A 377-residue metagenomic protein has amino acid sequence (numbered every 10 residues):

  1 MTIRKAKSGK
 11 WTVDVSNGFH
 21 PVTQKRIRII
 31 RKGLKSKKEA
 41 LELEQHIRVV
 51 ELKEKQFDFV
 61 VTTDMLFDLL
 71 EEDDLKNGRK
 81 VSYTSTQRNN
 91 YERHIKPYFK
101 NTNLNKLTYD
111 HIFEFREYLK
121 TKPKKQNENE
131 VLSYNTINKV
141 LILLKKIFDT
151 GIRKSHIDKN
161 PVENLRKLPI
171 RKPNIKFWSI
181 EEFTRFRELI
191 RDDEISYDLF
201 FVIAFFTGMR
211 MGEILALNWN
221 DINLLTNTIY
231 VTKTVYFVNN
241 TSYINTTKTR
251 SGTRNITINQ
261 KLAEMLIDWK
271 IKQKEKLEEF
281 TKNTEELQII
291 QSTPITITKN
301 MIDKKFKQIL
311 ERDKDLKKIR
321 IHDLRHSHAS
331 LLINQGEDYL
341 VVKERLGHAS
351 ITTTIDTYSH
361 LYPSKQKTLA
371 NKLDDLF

Functional and structural regions predicted by a protein language model:
M1-K5: Short amphipathic beta-strand and strand-loop transition segments with alternating hydrophobic
K7-T12, N17-F113, I271-T284, I295: N-terminal DNA-binding module of tyrosine recombinases/phage integrases
D14-S16, L217-I271: Conserved tyrosine-mediated DNA breakage-rejoining catalytic core shared by Y-recombinases
E72-D158, K172, T296-M301, K317-D323: N-terminal core-binding DNA-recognition domain of tyrosine site-specific recombinases/integrases
F115, R185-L189, N240-N245, D356 (+1 more regions): DNA/chromatin major-groove-contacting recognition/catalytic segments
Q126, E130, E188-Y197, T207 (+5 more regions): Short, basic (Lys/Arg/His-rich) helix/loop patches that form interaction surfaces in the mid-to-C-terminal regions
E130-Y134, N138, R153, I157-K159 (+5 more regions): Basic, Lys/Arg- and aromatic-enriched nucleic-acid-binding interface segment
E163-N164, T226-V231, R320, L331 (+2 more regions): Short functional hotspots where side chains directly engage DNA or cofactors
